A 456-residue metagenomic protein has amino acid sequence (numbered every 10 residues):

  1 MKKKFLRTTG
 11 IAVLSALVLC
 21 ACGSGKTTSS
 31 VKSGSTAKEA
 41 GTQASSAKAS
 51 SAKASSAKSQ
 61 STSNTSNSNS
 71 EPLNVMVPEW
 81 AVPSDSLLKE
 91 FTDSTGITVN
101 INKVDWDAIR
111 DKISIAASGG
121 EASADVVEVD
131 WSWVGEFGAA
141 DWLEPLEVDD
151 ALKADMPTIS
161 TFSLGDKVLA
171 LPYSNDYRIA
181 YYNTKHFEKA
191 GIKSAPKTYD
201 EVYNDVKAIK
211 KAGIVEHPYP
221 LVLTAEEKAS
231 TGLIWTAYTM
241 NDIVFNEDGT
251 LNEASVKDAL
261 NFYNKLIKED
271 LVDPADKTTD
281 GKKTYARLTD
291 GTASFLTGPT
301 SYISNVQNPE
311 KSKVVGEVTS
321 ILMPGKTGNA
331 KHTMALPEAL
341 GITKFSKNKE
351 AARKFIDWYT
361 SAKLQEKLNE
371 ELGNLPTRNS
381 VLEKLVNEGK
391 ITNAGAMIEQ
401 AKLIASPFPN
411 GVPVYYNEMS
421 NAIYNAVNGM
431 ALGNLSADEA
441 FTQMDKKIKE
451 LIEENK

Functional and structural regions predicted by a protein language model:
C22-A37, T42: Bacterial lipoprotein signal-peptidase II cleavage site
K58-N67, D130-I179, T184, E188 (+7 more regions): Hinge/lid segment of periplasmic solute-binding proteins
N69-W80, I97-N102, D125-V126, L169 (+1 more regions): Short, well-ordered beta-strand elements
E71, D93-S94, D166, K189-A190 (+4 more regions): Extracytoplasmic/periplasmic substrate-recognition and gating elements
E90-P157, T161, K185-K197, R287-F295 (+3 more regions): Extracytoplasmic "Venus flytrap"/periplasmic binding protein-like
L169-Y173, R178, E201-G249, A293: Extracytoplasmic/periplasmic solute-binding protein
V206-K207, D248-K277: Glycine-centered hinge/linker elements that transmit conformational signals in sensory and ligand-binding systems
V318-I321, E370-N425, G429, E453-N455: Long, aromatic- and glycine/proline-rich binding clefts that accommodate carbohydrate-like moieties
